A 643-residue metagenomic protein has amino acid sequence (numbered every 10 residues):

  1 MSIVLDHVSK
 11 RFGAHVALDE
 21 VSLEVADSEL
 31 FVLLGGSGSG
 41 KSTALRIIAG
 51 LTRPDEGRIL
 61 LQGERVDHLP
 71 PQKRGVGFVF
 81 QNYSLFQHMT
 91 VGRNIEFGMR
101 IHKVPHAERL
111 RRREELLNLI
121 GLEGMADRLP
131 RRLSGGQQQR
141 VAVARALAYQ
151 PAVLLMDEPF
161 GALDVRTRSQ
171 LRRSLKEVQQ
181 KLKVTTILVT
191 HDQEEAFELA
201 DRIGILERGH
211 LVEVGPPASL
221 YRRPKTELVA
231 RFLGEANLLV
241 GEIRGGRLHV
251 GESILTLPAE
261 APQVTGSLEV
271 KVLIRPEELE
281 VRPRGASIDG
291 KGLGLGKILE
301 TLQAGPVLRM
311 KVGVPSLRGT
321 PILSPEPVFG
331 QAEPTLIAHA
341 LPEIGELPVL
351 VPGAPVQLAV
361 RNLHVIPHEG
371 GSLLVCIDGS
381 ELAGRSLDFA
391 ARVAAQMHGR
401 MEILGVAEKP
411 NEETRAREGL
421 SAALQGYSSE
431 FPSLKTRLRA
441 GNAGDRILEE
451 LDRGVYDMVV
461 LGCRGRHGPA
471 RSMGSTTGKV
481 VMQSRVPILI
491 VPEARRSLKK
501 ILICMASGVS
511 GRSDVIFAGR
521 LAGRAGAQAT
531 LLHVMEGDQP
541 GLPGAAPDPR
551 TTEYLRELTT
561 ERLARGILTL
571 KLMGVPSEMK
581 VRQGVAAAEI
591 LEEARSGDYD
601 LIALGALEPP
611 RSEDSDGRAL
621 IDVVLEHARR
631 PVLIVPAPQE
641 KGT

Functional and structural regions predicted by a protein language model:
L34-G36: The feature captures the beta-strand-to-loop junction immediately N-terminal to the Walker
A49: Helix-to-loop junction immediately C-terminal to a conserved catalytic motif
R58-L60, E64, H210: ATP-binding/catalytic-site motifs of ATP-hydrolyzing domains
G75-G77, Q81, L85-L228: ABC ATPase nucleotide-binding domains
A236, R247-G370: Non-catalytic connector elements of ABC transporters
G370-S421, G426-L434, K500-P549, I567-K580 (+2 more regions): Small/aliphatic-rich secondary-structure junction motif
L461-K479, L498, L601-H627, E640-T643: Glycine-rich, Arg-bearing micro-motifs that act as flexible, cationic patches
